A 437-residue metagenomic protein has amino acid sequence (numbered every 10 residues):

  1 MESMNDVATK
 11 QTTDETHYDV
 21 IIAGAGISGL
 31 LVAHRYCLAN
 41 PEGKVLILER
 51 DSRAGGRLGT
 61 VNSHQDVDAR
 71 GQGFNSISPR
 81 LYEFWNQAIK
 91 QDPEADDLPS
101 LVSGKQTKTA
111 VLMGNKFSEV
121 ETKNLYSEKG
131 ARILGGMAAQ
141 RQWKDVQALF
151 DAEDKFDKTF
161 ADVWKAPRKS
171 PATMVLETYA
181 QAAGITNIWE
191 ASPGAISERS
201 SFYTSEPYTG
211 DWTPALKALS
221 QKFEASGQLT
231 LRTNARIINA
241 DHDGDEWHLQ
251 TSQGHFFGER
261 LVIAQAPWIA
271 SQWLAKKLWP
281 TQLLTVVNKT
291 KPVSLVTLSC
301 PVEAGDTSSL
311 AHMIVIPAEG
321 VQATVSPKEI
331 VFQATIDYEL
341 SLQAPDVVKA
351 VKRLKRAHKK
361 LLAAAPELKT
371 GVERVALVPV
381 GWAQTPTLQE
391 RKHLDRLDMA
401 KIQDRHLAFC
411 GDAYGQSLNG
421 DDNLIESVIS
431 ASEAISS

Functional and structural regions predicted by a protein language model:
E2-T9, T13, V325-S437: Conserved flavin/dinucleotide-binding core of flavoenzymes
Y18-L46: N-terminal Rossmann-like FAD-binding beta1-loop-alpha1 element of flavoenzymes
S28, R53, W268: Conserved Rossmann-like nucleotide-cofactor binding loop
C37-N62: Glycine-rich FAD pyrophosphate-binding loop
A39, I238-N239, G244-P345: Mid-domain catalytic core of redox enzymes that form a hydrophobic substrate pocket/lid adjacent to a catalytic redox
G56-D68, N75-R141: A conserved beta-strand/loop capping segment in the N-terminal third of enzymes that catalyze redox or closely related
K129-P207: Rossmann-like flavin
S197-W247, T251-S252: Helical element adjacent to the flavin cofactor pocket in flavoenzyme catalytic cores
